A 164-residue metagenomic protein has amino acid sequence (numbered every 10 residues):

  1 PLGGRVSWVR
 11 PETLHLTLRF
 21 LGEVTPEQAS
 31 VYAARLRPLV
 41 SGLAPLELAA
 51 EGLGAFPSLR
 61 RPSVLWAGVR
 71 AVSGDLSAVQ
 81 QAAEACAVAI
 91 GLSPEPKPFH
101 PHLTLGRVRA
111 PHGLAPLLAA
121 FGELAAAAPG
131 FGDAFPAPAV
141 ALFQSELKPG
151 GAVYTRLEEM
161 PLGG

Functional and structural regions predicted by a protein language model:
P1-G164: Histidine-dependent nucleotide/RNA phosphoesterase domain, centered on the 2H-phosphoesterase fold with its duplicated
